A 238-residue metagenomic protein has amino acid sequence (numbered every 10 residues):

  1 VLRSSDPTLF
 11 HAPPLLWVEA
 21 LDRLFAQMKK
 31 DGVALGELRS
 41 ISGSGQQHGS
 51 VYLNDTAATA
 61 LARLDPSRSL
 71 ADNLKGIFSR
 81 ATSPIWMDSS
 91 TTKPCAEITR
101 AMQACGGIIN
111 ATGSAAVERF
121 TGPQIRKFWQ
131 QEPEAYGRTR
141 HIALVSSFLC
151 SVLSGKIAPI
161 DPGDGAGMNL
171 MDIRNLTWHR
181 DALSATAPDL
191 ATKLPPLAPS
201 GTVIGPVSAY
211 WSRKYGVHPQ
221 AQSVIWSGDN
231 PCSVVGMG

Functional and structural regions predicted by a protein language model:
V1-D72, R138, S212-Q222: N-terminal glycine/serine-rich phosphate-binding loop of ATP-dependent small-molecule kinases, especially carbohydrate
V1-G32, A71-G113, F120: Phosphate-binding loop and its immediate beta->loop->alpha context in nucleotide/phosphate-handling enzymes
R23-D31, K127, Q131, M237: A generic secondary-structure signal
S42, G76, F128: Anionic group-binding determinants
H48-L53, M168-N169, C232-G236: Short beta-strand scaffold segments in enzyme catalytic cores
L61-M87, R140, N169-M171: Acidic, His- and aromatic-enriched active-site or binding-groove loops in soluble protein domains that engage sugars
S83, M87-S89, T99-G228: Gly/Ser/Thr-rich active-site cleft segment
A96, G228, C232-M237: Glycine-rich phosphate-binding/hydrolytic loop that grips phosphoryl groups
